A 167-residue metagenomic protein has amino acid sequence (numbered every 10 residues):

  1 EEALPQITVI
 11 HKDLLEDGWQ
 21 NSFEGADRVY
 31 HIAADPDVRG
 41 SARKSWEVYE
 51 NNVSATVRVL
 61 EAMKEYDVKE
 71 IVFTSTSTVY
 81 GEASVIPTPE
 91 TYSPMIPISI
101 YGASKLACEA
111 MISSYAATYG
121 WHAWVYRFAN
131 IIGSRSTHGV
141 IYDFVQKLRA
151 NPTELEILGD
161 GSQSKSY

Functional and structural regions predicted by a protein language model:
E1-L4: Glycine-rich phosphate-binding loop and adjoining beta1-alpha1-beta2 segment of Rossmann-like nucleotide-binding folds
I7-T8, A123: Short, conserved active-site loop motifs that form the nucleotide-linked donor/cofactor pocket
H11-N51: NAD(P)H-binding glycine-rich loop region in Rossmannoid oxidoreductase-like domains and their noncatalytic homologs
G40-S41, T91-I96, A123-N130, Q146-Y167: A conserved pocket-lining segment of Rossmann-fold NAD(P)-dependent short-chain dehydrogenase/reductase
R43-R58, E65, E70, V79-V125 (+2 more regions): Catalytic helix-loop patch of NAD(P)-dependent Rossmann-fold dehydrogenases
T76: Residue(s) in the substrate-gating loop at a strand-loop-helix junction that position the organic substrate next
